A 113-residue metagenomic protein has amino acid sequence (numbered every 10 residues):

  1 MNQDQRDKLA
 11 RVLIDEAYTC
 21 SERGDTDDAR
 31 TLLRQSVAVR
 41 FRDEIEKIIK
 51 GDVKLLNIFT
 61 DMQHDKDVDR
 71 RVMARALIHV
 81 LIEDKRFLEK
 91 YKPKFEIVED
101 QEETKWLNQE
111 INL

Functional and structural regions predicted by a protein language model:
N2-I14, I45-L55: Short amphipathic alpha-helical heptad-repeat segments
G24-D27, S36-F95: Acidic, low-complexity, intrinsically disordered interaction modules
F95-V98, K105-W106: Charge-dense (acidic/basic), low-complexity helical/coil segments that act as generic electrostatic interaction patches
W106-L113: Short acidic DE-rich linear segments
